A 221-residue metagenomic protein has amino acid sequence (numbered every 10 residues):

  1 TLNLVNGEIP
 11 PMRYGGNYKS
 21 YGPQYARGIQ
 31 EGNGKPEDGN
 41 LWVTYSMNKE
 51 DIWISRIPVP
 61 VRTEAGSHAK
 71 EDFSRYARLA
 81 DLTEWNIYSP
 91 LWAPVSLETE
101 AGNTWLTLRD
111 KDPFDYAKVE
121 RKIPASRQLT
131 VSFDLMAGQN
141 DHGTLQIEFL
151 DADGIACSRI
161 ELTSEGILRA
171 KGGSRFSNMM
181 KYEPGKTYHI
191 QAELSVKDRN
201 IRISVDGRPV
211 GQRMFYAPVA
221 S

Functional and structural regions predicted by a protein language model:
L2-N33: Conserved blade-ending motifs and adjacent loop-strand segments that build the rim/top face of beta-propeller domains
G15-G16, A117-I123, F176-Y182: Beta-strand-rich interaction surfaces with strong enrichment in secreted/lumenal proteins
P23-S67: Blade-level signature of beta-propeller repeat domains, shared across WD40, Kelch, NHL, RCC1 and BNR/Asp-box propellers
A77-W105, D115: Extracellular glycan-recognition surfaces and repeat-rich motifs
E100-G172: Secretory/extracellular carbohydrate-interaction modules and structurally similar beta-sandwich "look-alikes"
V131-F133, G185-V196, I201-I203: Short tryptophan-centered beta-strand motifs in secreted/extracellular beta-sheet-rich domains of glycan-recognition
R169-Q191: Short, aromatic/His-centered strand-loop micro-motif at the edge of beta-sheets
S204-A220: Short, solvent-exposed beta-strand-to-loop segments that form ligand-recognition rims of beta-rich domains
